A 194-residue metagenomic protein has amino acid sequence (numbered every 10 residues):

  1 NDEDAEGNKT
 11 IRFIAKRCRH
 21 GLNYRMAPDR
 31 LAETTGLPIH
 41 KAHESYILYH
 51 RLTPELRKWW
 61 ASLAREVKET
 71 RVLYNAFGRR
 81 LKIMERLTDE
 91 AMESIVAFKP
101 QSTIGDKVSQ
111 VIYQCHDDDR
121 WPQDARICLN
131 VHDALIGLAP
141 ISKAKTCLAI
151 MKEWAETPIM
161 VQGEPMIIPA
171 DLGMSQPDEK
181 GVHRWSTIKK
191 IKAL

Functional and structural regions predicted by a protein language model:
N1-L194: Conserved catalytic core of nucleotide polymerization and phosphodiester-bond processing enzymes
